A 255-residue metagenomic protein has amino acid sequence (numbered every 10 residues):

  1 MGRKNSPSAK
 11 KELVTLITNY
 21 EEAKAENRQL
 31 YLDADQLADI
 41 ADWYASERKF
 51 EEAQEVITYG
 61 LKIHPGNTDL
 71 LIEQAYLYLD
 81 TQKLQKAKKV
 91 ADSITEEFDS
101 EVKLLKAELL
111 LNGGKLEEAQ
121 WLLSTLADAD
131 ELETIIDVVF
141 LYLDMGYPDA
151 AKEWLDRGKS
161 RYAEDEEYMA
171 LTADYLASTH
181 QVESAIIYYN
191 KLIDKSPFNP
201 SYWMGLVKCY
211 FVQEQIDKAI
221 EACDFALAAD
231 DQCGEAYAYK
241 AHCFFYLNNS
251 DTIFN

Functional and structural regions predicted by a protein language model:
S46, D80, N112, D144 (+3 more regions): Register position in tetratricopeptide repeats
G60, A91-I94, T125-L126, R157-G158 (+2 more regions): Canonical positions in the second alpha-helix
P65, E97-D99, A129-E131, Y162-A163 (+2 more regions): Short coil turns that delineate tetratricopeptide repeat
